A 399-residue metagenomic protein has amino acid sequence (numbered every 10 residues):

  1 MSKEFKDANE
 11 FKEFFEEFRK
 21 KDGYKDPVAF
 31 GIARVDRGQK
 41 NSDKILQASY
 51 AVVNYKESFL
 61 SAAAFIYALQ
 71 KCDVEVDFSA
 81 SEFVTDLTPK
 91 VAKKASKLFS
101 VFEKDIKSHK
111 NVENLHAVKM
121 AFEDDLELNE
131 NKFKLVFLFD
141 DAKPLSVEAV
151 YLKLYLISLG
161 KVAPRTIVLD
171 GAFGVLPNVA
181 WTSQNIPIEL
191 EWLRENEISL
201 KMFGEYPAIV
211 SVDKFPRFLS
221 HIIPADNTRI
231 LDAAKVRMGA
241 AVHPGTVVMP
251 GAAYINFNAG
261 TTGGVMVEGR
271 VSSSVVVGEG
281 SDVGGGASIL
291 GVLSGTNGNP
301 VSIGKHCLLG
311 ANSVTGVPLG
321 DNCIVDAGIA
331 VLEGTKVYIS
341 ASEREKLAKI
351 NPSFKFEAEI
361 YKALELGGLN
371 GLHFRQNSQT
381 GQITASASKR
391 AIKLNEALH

Functional and structural regions predicted by a protein language model:
M1-H221, K362-H399: Terminal amphipathic alpha-helical/low-complexity segments used for targeting or macromolecular assembly
K153, S294-G295: Short, contiguous acidic/charged loop-to-helix segments that flank catalytic cores in large enzymes
G204, V210-H243: Right-handed parallel beta-helix
S220-R229, I255, N297-P300, K355 (+1 more regions): Short, positively charged
H221-I222, A311, E359-I360: A generic local structural motif
T228, A234-V236, A240-V242, T246-V271 (+6 more regions): A structural motif detector for beta-strand N-caps
T296-P300, L308, A330, G334-H399: C-terminal segments of enzyme domains that contribute to small-molecule binding surfaces
